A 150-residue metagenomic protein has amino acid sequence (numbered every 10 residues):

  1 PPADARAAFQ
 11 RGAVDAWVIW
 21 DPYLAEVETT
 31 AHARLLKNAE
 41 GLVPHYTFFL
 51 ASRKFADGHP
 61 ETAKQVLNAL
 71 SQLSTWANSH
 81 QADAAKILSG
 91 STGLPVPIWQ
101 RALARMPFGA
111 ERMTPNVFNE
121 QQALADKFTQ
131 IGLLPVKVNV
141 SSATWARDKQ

Functional and structural regions predicted by a protein language model:
P1, A8-D15, A33, V96 (+1 more regions): A local structural motif
A3-G90: Pocket-lining segment of extracytoplasmic ligand-binding domains
V18, L36-K37, I98, R112 (+1 more regions): A generic structural-conservation signal
D21, E40, R101, V140-S141: Proline- and acidic/polar-enriched loop/turn elements at helix boundaries
V27, P44-Y46, M106-P107, T144-R147: Short secondary-structure boundary/hinge segments and terminal tails
S52, T114, T144-R147: Residue-level signal for threonine
D57-P135: Secondary-structure end/capping motifs
D126-Q150: Conserved C-terminal helix/tail region of periplasmic/extracytoplasmic solute-binding proteins
